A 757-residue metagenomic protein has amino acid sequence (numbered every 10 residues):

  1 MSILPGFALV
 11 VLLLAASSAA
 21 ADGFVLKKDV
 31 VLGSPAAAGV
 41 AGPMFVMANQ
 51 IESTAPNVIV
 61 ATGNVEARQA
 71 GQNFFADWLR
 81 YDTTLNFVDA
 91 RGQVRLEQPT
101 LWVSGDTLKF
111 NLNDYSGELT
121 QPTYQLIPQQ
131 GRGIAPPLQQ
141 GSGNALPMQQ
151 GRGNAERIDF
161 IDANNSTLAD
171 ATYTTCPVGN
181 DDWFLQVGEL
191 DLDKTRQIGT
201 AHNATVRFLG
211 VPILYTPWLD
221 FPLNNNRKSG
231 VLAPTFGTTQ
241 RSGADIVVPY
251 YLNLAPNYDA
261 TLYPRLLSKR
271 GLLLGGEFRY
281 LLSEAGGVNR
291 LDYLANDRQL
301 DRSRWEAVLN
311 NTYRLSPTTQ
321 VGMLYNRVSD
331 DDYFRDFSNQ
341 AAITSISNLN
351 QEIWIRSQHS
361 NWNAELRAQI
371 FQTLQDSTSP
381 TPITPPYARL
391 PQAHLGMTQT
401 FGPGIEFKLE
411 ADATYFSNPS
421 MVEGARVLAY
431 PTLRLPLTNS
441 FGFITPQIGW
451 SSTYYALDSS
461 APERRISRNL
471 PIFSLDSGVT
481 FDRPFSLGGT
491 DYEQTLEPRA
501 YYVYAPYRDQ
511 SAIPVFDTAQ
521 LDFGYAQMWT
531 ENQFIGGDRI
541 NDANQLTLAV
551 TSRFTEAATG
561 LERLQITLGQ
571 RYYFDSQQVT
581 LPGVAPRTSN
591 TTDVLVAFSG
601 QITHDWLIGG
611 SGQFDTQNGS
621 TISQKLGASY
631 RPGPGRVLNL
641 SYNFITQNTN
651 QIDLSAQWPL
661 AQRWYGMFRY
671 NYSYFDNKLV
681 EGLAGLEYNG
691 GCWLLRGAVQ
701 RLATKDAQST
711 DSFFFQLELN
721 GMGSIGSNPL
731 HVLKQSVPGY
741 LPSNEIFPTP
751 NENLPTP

Functional and structural regions predicted by a protein language model:
M1-F7: Bacterial N-terminal signal peptides that target proteins for export
A8-L13: Hydrophobic helical h-region of N-terminal Sec-dependent signal peptides in bacterial secretory/periplasmic proteins
A15-S17: N-terminal signal peptide c-region/cleavage motif recognized by signal peptidases
A21-D29: Cleaved targeting-peptide boundary
V30-A41, F45-M47, T62-W78, R91-G105 (+3 more regions): Interaction modules related to DNA damage response and DNA replication/repair
L101, T107-Y173, V178-E189, D193-P757: Outer-membrane beta-barrel proteins and related beta-barrel translocases across Gram-negative bacteria
